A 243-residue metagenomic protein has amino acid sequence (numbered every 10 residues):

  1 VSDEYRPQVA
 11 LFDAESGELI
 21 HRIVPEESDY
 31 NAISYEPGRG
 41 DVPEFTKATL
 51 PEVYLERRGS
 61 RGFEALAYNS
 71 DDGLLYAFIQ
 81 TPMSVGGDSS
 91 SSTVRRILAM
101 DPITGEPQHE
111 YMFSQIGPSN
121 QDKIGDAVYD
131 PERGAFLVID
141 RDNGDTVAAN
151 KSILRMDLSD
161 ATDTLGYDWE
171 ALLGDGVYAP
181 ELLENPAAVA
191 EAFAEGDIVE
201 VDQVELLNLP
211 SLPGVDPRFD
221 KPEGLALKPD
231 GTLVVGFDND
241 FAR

Functional and structural regions predicted by a protein language model:
V1-R243: Sequence/structural signature of beta-propeller domains
